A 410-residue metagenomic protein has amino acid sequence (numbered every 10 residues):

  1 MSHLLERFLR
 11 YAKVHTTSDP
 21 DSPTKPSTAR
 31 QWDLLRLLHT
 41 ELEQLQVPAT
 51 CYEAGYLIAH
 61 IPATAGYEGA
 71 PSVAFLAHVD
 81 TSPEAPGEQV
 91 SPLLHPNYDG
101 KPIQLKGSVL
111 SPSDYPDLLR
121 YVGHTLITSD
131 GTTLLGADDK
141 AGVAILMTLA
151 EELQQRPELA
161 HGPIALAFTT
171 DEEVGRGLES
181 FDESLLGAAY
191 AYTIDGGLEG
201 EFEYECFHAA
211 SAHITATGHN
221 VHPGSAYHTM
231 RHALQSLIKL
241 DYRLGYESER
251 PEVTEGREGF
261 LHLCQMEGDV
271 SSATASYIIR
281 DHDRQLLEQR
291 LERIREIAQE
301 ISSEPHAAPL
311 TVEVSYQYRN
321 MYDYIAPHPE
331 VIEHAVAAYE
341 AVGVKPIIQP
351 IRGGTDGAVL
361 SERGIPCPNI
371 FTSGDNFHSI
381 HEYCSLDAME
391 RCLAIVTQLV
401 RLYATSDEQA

Functional and structural regions predicted by a protein language model:
S2-L126: Acidic/His- and Gly-rich active-site-bordering loop/insert found across diverse amide/peptide-bond hydrolases
P62, T169, D195, T215-H219 (+3 more regions): Solvent-exposed residues in well-ordered beta-strands and their adjoining turns, especially edge/terminal strands
E68-G69, H222, R284-Q289: Short, conserved charged micro-motifs
G69-P71, G218, Q317: Structural motif
P71-A74, T125-L126, I164-A165, A189-Y192 (+3 more regions): Structural motif
F75, Q104-L105, L110-E172, A210-A216 (+5 more regions): Alpha-helical metal-binding/catalytic segments enriched in His/Glu/Asp
L119-F207, E249-C264, G268, A275-H282 (+2 more regions): Acidic/histidine-rich catalytic neighborhood of metal-dependent amide-processing enzymes
A233-A410: Metal-dependent amide/peptide-bond hydrolase catalytic core, centered on the "pita-bread" metallohydrolase fold
